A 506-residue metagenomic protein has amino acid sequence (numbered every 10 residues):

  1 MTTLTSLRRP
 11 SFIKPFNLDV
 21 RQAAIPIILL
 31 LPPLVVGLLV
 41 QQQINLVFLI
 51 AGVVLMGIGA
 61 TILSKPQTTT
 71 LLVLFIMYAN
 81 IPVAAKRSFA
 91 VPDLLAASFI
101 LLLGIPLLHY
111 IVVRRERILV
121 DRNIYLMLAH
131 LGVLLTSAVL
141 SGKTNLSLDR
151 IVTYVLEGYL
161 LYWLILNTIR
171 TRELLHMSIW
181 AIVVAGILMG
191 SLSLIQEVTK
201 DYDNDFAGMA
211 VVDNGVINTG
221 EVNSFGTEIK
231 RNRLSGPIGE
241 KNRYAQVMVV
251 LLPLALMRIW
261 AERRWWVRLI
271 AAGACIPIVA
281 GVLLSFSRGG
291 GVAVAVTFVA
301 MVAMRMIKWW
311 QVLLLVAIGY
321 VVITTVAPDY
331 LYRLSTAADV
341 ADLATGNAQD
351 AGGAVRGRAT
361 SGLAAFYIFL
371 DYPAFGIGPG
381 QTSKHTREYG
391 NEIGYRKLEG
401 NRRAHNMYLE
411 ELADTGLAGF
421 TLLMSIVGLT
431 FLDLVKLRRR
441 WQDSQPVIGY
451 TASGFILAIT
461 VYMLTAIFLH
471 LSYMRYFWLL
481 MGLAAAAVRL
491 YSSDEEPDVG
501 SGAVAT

Functional and structural regions predicted by a protein language model:
M1-T136, L146, E173-H176, W180 (+6 more regions): Transmembrane signal-anchor hairpin modules in multi-pass inner-membrane enzymes, especially those that act on
T2-R9, K14-V35, V54-G59, L103 (+10 more regions): Alpha-helical transmembrane segments of multi-pass inner-membrane proteins
V40-Q42, K86-F89, L140-D149, L283-L284 (+1 more regions): Membrane-interface helix caps and helix-loop-helix hairpins in membrane proteins
N80-R87, L140, V222-P237, T360 (+1 more regions): Juxtamembrane membrane-water interface segments that cap and precede transmembrane helices
I259, R263-R268, F298, Y395 (+2 more regions): Hydrophobic transmembrane alpha-helices and their immediate junctions
A274-P277, R402, N406, D433-F468 (+2 more regions): Loop-to-helix entry and N-terminal half of a specific, functionally important transmembrane alpha helix in multi-pass
L313-L314, L423-T430, G454-T506: Transmembrane alpha-helices of multi-pass inner-membrane enzymes
T345-L363, Y367-T415, K436-V447: Long extracytoplasmic/lumenal interhelical loops at the membrane interface of multi-pass membrane proteins
